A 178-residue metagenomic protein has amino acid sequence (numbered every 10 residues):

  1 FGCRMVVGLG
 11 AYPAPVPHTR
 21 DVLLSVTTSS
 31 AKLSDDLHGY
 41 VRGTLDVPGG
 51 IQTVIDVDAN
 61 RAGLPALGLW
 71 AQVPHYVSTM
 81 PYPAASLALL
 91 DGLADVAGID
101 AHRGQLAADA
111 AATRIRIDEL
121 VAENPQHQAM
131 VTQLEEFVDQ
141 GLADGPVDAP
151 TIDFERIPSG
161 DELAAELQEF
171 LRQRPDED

Functional and structural regions predicted by a protein language model:
F1-M5, P13-D178: Accessory terminal and edge-of-domain segments that mediate assembly/interaction and cofactor placement around
G10: Acidic-aromatic/histidine active-site loop/patch
